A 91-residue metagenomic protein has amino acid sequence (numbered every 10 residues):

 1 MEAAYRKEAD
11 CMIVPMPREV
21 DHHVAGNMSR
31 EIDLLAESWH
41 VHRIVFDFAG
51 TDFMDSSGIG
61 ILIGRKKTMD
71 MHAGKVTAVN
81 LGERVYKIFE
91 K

Functional and structural regions predicted by a protein language model:
M1-E2, H40: Short, charge-rich amphipathic segments
E2-R30, F48-A49: STAS-typified acidic loop motif
H22-K91: Amphipathic alpha-helical interaction surfaces in cytosolic regulatory modules
